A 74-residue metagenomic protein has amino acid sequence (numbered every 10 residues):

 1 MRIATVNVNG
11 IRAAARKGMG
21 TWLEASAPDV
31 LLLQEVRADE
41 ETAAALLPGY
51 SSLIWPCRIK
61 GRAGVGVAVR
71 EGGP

Functional and structural regions predicted by a protein language model:
M1-L47, C57, R62: N-terminal, active-site-proximal structural segment of metallo-dependent hydrolase catalytic domains
A44-S51, V67: Glycine-rich loop at the start of a catalytic domain that most often binds anionic cofactors/ligands
S51-I54, G73-P74: Short secondary-structure junctions
K60-P74: Conserved beta strand-loop-helix elements of the APE1-like EEP
